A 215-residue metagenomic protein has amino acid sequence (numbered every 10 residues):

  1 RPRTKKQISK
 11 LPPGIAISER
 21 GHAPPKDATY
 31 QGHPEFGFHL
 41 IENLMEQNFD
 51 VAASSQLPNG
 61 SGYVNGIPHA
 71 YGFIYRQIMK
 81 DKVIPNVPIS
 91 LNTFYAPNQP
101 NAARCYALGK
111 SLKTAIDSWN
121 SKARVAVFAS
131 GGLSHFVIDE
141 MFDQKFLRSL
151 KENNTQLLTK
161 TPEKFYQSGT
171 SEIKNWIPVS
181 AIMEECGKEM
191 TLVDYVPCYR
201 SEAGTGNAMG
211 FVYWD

Functional and structural regions predicted by a protein language model:
R1-K110, A115-S118, I138-D215: Flexible, D/E/H-enriched segments
I89, A123-G131: Beta-strand elements within well-structured catalytic alpha/beta cores of enzymes that handle phosphate/sulfate esters
S134-F136: A structural signal for small-residue-enriched, beta-sheet-centric alpha/beta enzyme cores and oligomeric scaffold folds
